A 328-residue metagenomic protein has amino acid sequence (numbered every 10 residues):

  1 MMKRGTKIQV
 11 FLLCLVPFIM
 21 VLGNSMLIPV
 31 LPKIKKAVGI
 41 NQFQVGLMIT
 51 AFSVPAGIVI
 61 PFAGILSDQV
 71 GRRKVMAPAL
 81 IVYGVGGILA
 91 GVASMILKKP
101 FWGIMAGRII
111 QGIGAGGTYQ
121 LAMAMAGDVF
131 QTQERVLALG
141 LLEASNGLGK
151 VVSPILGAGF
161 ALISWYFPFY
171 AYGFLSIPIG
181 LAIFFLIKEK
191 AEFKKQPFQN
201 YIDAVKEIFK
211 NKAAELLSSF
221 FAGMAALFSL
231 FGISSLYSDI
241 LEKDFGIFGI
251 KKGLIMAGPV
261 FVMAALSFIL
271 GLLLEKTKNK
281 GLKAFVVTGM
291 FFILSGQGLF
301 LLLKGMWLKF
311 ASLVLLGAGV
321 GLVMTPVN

Functional and structural regions predicted by a protein language model:
M2, K188-S218: Juxtamembrane intracellular "pre-TM" segments in multi-pass secondary transporters
T50-G64, A257-I269: Central cavity-lining transmembrane alpha-helices of secondary-active solute carriers, predominantly the Major
I58-K98: Conserved MFS/SLC helix-loop-helix module at the cytosolic interface between two early adjacent transmembrane helices
I60-R72, S267-K280: Helix-to-loop junctions at the C-terminal end of transmembrane segments in multipass secondary transporters
G107-N146: Cytoplasmic helix-loop-helix junction between adjacent transmembrane helices in 12-TM secondary transporters
L141-I187: Helix-loop-helix hairpin linking two adjacent transmembrane segments in secondary transporters
A214-A257: Extracytoplasmic gate region of multi-pass secondary transporters
K280-V327: C-terminal transmembrane helical hairpin of 12-TM major facilitator-type secondary transporters
